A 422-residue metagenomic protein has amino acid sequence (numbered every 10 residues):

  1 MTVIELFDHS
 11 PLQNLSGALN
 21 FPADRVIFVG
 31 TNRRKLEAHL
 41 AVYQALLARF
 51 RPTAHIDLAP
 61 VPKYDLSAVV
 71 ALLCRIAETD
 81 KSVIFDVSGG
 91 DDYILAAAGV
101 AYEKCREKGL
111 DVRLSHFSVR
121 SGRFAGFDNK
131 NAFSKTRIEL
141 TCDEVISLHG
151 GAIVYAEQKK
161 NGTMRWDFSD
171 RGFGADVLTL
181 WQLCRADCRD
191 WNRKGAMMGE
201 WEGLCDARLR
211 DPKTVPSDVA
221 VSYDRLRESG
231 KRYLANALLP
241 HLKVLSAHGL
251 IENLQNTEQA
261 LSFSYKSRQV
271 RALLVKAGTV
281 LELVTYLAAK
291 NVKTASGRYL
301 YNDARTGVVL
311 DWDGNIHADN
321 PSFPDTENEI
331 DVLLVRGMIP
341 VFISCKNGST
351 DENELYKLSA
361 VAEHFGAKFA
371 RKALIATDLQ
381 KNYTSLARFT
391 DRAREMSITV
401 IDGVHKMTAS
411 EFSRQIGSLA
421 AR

Functional and structural regions predicted by a protein language model:
M1-F7, L46: Mobile, glycine- and charge-enriched loop segments and immediately flanking short secondary-structure elements within
M1-T2, R25, S82-I84, I339-V341: Structural motif
E5, H9-D24, L358-S359, E363: Histidine-anchored nucleotide/phosphate-binding helix
D8, T31, V119, A376-L379: Cofactor-binding loop segments of dinucleotide-utilizing enzymes, especially the Rossmann-like FAD- and NAD(P)+-binding
N14-G17, E37-L40, Y93-V100, F127 (+1 more regions): A short acidic (Asp/Glu
D24-V87, D92-K108: A broadly used, surface-exposed interaction patch
A96-C184: Mixed-charge intrinsically disordered linker/loop segments at interdomain junctions
L148-R422: Intrinsically disordered, low-complexity Ser/Thr/Pro/Gly-rich regulatory segments
